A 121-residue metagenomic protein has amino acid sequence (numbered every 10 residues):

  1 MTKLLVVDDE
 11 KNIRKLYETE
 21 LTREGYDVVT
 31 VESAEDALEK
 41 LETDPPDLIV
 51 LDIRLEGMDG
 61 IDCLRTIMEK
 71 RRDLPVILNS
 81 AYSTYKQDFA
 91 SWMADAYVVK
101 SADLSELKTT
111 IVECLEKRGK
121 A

Functional and structural regions predicted by a protein language model:
R14, E56: The feature encodes the CheY-like receiver
K15-R23: Charged docking surfaces used in two-component/phosphorelay signaling
G25-E32, K40: Short hydrophobic/Thr-rich beta-strand motif most characteristic of the beta2 strand and flanking loop of CheY-like
S33, D59-D62: Acidic catalytic/metal-coordinating carboxylates
E39, I61-R72: Short amphipathic alpha-helix used as the core "switch/output" element in two-component signaling
D52: Active-site residues of response regulator receiver
A102-L115, G119: C-terminal output helix
